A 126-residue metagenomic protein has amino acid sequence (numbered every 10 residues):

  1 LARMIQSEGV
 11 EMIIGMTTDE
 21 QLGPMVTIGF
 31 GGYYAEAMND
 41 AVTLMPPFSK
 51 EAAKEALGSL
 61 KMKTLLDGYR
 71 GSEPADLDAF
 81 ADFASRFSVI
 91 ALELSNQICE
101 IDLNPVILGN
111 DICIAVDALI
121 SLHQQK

Functional and structural regions predicted by a protein language model:
L1-K126: ATP-dependent carboxylate/acyl-activation modules
